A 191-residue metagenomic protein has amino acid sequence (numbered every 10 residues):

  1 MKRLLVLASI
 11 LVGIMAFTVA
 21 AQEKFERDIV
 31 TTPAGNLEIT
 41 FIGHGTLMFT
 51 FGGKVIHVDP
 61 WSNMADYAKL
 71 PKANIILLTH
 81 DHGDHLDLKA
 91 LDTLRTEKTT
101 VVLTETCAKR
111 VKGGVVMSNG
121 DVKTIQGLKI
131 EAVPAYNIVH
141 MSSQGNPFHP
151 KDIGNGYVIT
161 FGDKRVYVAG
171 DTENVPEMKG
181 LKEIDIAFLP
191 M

Functional and structural regions predicted by a protein language model:
M1-L4: Positively charged n-region of N-terminal signal peptides that target proteins for export
L7-A16: Bacterial N-terminal signal peptides
Q22-P71, V116-K182: Core dinuclear metal-dependent hydrolase active-site scaffold
G45, G83, C107-A108, N174: Alpha-helix capping/helix-boundary segments
S62-C107, E183-F188: Active-site metal-binding motif and surrounding structural segment of the metallo-beta-lactamase
L77, R165-A169, L189: Short catalytic-loop micro-motif centered on adjacent basic/acidic residues
K89-N137: Portal/gating segments that form or line small-molecule/metal binding sites
G180, P190-M191: Active-site segment flanking the S-adenosylmethionine/decSAM binding pocket in AdoMet-dependent transferases
